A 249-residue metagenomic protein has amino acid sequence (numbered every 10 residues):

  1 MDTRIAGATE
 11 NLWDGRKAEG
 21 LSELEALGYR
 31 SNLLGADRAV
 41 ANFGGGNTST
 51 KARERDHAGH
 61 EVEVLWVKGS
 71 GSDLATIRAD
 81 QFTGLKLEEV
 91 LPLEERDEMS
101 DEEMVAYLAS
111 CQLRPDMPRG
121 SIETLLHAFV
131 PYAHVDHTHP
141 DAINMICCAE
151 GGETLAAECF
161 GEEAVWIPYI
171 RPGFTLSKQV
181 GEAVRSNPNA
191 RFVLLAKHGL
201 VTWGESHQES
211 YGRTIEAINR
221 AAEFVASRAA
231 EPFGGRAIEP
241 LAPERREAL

Functional and structural regions predicted by a protein language model:
M1-L249: Glycine-rich flexible loops
